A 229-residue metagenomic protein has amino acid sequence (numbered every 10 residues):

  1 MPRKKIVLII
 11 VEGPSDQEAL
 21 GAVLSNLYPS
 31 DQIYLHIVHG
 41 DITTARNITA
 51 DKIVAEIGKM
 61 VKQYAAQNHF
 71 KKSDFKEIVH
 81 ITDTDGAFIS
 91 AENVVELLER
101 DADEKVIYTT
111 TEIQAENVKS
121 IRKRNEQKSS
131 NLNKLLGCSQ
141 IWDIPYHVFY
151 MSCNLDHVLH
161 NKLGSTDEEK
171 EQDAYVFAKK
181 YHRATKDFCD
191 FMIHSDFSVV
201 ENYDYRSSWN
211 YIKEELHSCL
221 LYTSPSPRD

Functional and structural regions predicted by a protein language model:
M1-K76: Short, surface-exposed loop/strand segments
G13, T84, P227: Residues immediately flanking
V61-A87, H182-I193: Extended, charge-rich low-complexity interaction segments
I81-D187: Activity-critical C-terminal alpha-helical subdomain
D196-N202: Active-site and NAD+-binding cores of ADP-ribose-processing enzymes
Y222-D229: Conserved small/polar residues in nucleotide/adenosyl-binding loops
